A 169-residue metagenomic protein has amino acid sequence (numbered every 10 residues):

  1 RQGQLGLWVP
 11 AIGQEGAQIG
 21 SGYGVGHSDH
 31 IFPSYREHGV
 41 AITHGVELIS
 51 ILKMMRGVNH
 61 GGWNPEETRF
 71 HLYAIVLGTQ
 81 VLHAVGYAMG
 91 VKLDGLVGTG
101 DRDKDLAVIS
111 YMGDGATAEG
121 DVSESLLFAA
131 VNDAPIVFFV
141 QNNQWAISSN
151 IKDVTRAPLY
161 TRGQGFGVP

Functional and structural regions predicted by a protein language model:
Q2-N132, N150-G167: Cofactor-binding active-site loop characterized by glycine-rich and histidine/acidic residues
E124-S125, F138-Q144: Active-site cavity-forming subdomains of large catalytic enzyme subunits
P135-I136, P169: Short, proline-centered helix/strand-breaking motifs
N143-S149, V168-P169: Short beta-alpha connecting loops at secondary-structure transitions that line or flank enzyme active sites
